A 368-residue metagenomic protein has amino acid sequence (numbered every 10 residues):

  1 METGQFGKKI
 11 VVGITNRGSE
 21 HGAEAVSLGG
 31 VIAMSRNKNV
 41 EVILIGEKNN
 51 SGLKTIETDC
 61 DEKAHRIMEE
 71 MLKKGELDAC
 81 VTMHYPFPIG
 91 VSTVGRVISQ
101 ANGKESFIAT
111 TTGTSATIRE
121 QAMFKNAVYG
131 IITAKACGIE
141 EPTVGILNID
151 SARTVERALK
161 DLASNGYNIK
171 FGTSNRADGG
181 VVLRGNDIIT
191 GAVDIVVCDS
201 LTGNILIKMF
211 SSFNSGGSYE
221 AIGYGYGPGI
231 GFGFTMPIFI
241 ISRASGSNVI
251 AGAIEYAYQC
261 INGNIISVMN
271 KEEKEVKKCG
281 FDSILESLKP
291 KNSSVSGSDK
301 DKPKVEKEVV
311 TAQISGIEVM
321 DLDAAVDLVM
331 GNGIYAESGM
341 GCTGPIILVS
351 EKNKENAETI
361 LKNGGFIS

Functional and structural regions predicted by a protein language model:
M1-E47: N-terminal phosphate-binding or glycine-rich loops at protein starts, especially the Walker A/P-loop of NTPases
G22-E24, S35-E41, T117-N175, D194: Glycine-rich phosphate/diphosphate-binding loop of Rossmann-like nucleotide-binding domains
A25, I98-G113, A192-D282: Glycine-rich phosphate/nucleotide-binding loop
N39-E41, G138-V144, N168-A177, G229 (+3 more regions): Flexible, glycine/charged-enriched surface loops at secondary-structure junctions
G52-I108: N-terminal glycine-rich phosphate/adenylate-binding segment common to multiple enzyme folds
E62-H65, V155-S215, E308: Active-site rim loops that border cofactor/substrate pockets in soluble metabolic enzymes
A312-D321: Short, surface-exposed ligand-recognition loops at beta-strand->loop->(often short) alpha-helix junctions that present
N353-S368: Charge-rich, low-aromatic oligomerization/scaffolding segments with amphipathic character
